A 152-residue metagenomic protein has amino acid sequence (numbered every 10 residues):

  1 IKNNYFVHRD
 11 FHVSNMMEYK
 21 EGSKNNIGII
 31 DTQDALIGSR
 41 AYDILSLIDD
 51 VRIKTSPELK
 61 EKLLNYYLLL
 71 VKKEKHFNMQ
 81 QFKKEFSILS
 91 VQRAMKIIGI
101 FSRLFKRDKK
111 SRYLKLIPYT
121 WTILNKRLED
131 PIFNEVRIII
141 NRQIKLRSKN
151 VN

Functional and structural regions predicted by a protein language model:
I1-Y42, K54-T55: Active-site acidic catalytic loop and adjacent metal/ATP-binding pocket of ATP-dependent phosphoryl transfer enzymes
F6, E58-K62, Q81, R112 (+2 more regions): Alpha-helix N-cap and coil->helix boundary residues
V13, E18, L36-G38, E61-L64 (+3 more regions): Glycan-recognition and catalytic cores of secretory/periplasmic carbohydrate-active enzymes
Y19-N25, K72-Q81: Short, glycine- and charge-enriched coil/turn segments that flank and shape catalytic ligand pockets
D34-A35, V91, K110-L114: A short, ordered amphipathic alpha-helix with a cationic face
R40-H76, V91-D108, T120-L128: Active-site activation/catalytic loop segments of kinase-like enzymes and analogous catalytic loops in related
N78-S90: All-alpha amphipathic helical-bundle segments outside canonical DNA-binding/catalytic cores that form hydrophobic
G99-N152: ATP/Mg2+ or Mg2+-diphosphate-binding catalytic cores that bind nucleotide phosphates or diphosphates via glycine-rich
